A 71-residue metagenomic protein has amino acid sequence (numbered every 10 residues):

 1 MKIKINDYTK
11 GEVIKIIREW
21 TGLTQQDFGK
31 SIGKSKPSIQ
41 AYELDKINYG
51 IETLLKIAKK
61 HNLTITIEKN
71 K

Functional and structural regions predicted by a protein language model:
M1-Y8, N62-T64: N-terminal flexible/basic segments that precede or flank functional cores
E12-D27, S31, K56: Short basic helix-loop element that most often maps to the first helix and adjoining turn of HTH DNA-binding modules
V13, S38-A41, T53: Residue-level recognition of specific faces of alpha-helices
G33-I47: Recognition helix of helix-turn-helix/homeodomain-like DNA-binding domains that insert into the DNA major groove
G50-I67: DNA major-groove recognition helix of helix-turn-helix/homeodomain DNA-binding modules
